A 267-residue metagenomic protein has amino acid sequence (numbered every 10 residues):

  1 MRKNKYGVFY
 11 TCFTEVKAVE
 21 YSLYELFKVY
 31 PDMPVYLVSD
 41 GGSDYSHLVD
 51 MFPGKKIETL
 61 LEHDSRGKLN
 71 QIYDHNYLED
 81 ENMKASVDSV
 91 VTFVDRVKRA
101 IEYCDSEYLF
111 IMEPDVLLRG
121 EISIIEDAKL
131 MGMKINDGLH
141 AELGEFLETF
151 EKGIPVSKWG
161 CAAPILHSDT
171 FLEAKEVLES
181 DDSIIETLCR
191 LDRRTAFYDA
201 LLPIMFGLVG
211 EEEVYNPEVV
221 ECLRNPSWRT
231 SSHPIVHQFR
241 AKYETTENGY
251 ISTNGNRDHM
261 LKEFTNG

Functional and structural regions predicted by a protein language model:
M1-Y24: N-proximal low-complexity "stem/linker" segments adjacent to membrane-targeting elements
Y10-C12, L37-G41, M112, G132-K134 (+1 more regions): Short beta-strand/turn micro-motifs composed of small residues that flank or help shape donor/cofactor-binding pockets
K17-V19, G42-L48, H140: Short, charged/polar "capping" segments at the starts of alpha-helices and the immediately preceding loops
Y24-M33: Short, acidic, metal-binding catalytic loop of nucleotide-sugar glycosyltransferases
V38, D44-C104: Active-site-proximal specificity loops/subdomain of glycosyltransferases
S106-L117: Short beta-strand-to-loop acidic/aromatic patch adjacent to the donor-nucleotide binding site
L117-L191, T195-Y198, P203, G255-N256: Conserved catalytic core of nucleotide-sugar-dependent glycosyltransferases
E186-G267: C-terminal catalytic/acceptor-binding lobe
